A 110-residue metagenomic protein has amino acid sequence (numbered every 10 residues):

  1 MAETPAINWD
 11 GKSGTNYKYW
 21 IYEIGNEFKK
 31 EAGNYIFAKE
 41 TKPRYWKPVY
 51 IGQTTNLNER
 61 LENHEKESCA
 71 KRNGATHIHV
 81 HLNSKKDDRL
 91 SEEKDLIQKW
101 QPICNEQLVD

Functional and structural regions predicted by a protein language model:
M1-T55, R60, N83-Q98, P102 (+1 more regions): GIY-YIG nuclease catalytic motif and its immediate N-terminal context
R44, C69-N73: Arginine/glycine-rich "motif VI" loop of SF2 helicases in the C-terminal RecA-like domain
E59-C69: Basic, amphipathic alpha-helical patches used to engage nucleic acids or provide basic targeting signals, exemplified
H64-E65, G74, V109: A generic "cationic amphipathic patch" detector
R72-L82: A short, basic-hydrophobic beta/loop patch
